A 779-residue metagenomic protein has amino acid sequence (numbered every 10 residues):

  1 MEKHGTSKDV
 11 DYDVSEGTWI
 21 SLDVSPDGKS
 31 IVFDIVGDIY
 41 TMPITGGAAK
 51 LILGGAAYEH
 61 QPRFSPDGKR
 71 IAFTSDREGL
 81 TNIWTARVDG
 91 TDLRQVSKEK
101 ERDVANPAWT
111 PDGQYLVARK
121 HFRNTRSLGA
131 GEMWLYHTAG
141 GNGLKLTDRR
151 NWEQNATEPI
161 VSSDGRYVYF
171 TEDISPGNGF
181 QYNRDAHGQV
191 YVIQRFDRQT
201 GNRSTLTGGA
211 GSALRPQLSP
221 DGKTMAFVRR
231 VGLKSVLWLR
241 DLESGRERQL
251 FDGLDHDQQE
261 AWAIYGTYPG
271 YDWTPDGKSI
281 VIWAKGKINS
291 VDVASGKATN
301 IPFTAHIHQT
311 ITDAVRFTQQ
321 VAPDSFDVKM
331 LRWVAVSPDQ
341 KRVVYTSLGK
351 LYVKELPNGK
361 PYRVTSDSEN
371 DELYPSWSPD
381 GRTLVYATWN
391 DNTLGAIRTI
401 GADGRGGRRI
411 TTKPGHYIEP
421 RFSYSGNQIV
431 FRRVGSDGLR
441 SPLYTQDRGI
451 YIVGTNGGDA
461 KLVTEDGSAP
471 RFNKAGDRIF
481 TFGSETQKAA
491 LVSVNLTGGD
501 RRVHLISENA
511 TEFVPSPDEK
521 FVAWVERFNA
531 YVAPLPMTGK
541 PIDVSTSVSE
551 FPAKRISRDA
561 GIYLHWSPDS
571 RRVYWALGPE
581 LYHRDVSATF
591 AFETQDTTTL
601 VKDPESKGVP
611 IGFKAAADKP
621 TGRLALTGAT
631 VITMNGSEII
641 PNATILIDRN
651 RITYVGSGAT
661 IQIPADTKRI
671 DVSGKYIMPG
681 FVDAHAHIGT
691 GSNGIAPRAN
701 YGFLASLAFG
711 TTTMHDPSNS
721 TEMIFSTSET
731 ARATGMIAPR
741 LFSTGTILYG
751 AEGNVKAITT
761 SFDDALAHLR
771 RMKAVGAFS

Functional and structural regions predicted by a protein language model:
M1-T18, F592-K619: N-terminal pre-domain segments of enzymes
M1-W19, A49, T312-K329, V548-I556: A short helix->beta-strand "capping" segment at the edge of beta-propeller domains
S15-E16, D34-Y40, L53-E59, P66 (+29 more regions): A flexible loop/linker signature enriched in serine peptidases of the S9 family
G17-L22, P159-I160, W262-D276, Q320-A335 (+1 more regions): Signature of short aromatic-glycine-proline-rich micro-motifs recurring in repeat-based ectodomains
S637-M678: Histidine-rich, glycine-flanked metal-binding segment
V672-G691, I695-S779: Divalent-metal coordination cores built from histidine and acidic residues
